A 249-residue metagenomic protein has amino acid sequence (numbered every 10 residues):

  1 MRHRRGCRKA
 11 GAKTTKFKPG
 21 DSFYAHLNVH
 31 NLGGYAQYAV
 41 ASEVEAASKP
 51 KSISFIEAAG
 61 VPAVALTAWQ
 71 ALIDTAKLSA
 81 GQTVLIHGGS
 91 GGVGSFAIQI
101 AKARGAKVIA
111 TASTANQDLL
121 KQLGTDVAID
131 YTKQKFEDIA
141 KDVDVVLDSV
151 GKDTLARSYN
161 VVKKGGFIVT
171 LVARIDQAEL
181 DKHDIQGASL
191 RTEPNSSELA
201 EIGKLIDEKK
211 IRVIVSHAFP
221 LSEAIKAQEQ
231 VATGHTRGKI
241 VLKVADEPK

Functional and structural regions predicted by a protein language model:
M1-H30: Glycine-rich beta-strand-centered segment in the early N-terminal region that forms part of a ligand/cofactor-binding
P19, A59-D130: Mid-domain Rossmann-like dinucleotide-binding core that forms the NAD(H)/NADP(H) cofactor-binding site
Y24, I129, D144-L147, V169: N-terminal Rossmann-like NAD(P) cofactor-binding module of classical short-chain dehydrogenase/reductase
Y24-A25, V40, L85, V169: Hydrophobic beta-strand signal
H30-E43: A structural motif shared across PLP-dependent enzymes of the aminotransferase-like
N31, S149-R212, L221, K243-K249: Glycine-rich phosphate-binding loop and adjacent beta-alpha segment of Rossmann(oid) nucleotide-cofactor-binding
D74-L78, I139, N160: Glycine-rich helix-loop-beta junction characteristic of Rossmann-like nucleotide cofactor-binding loops
E137-V145: A short acidic, Gly/Pro-enriched loop at the edge of an enzyme's catalytic core that lines a small-molecule cofactor
